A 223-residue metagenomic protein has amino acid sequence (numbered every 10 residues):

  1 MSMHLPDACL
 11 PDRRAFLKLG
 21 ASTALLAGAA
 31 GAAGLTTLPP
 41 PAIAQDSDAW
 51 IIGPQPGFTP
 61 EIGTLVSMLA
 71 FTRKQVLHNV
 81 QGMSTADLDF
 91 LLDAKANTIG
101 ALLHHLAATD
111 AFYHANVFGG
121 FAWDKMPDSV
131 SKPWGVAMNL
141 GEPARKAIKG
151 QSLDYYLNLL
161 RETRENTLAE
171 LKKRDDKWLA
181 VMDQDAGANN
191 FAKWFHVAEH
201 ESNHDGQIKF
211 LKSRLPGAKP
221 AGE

Functional and structural regions predicted by a protein language model:
M1-D12: N-terminal secretory signal peptides
L10-A15, L26-D46: N-terminal twin-arginine translocation
P11, A21, P41, D46-P56 (+3 more regions): Short, contiguous alpha-helical
P11, P60, M83, N97 (+2 more regions): Short coil/turn linker and secondary-structure boundary residues
Q55-I62, R145-L153, G187-N190: A short, mixed-charge helix-start or loop-turn motif at secondary-structure junctions
P60, T64-M68, Q151-N158, E199: Short, surface-exposed alpha-helical recognition segments that flank or form part of ligand/macromolecule-binding
G135-V181, K193-F195: Acidic/histidine-rich alpha-helical segments that form the ligand environment of transition-metal centers
